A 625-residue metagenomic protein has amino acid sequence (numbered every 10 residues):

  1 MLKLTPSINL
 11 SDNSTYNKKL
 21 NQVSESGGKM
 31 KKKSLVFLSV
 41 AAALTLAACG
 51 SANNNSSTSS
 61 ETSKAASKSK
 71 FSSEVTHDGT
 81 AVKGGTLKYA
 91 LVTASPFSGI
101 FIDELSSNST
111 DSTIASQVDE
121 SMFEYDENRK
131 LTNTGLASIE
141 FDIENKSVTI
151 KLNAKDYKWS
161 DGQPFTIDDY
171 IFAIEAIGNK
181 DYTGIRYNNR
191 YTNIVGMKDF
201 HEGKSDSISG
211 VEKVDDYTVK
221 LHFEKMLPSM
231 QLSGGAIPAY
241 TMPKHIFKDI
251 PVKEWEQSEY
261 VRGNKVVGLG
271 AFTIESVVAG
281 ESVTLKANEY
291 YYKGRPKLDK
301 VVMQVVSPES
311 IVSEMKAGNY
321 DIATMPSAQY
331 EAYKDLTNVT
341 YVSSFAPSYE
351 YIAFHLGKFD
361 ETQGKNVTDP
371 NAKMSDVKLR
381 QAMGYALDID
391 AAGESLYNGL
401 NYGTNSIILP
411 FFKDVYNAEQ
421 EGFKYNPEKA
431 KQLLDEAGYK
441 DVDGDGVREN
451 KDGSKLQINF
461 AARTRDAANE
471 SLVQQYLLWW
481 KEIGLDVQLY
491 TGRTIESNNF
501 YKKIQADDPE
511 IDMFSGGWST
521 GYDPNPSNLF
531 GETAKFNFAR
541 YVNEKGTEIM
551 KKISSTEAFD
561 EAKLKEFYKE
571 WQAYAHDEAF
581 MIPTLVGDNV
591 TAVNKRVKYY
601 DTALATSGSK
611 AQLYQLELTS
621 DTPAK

Functional and structural regions predicted by a protein language model:
K88-I143: N-terminal lobe/hinge region of extracytoplasmic solute-binding protein
Y89, A279, K440-G517, N589: Ligand/substrate-recognition segments at binding pockets and active sites
A137-R186, A372-M374: Aromatic- and charge-enriched surface segment that lines or borders ligand/interaction sites
Y187-D249: Surface-exposed binding/hinge segments that line and control ligand-binding clefts or catalytic entry sites
G235-K293, K300, S310, P427 (+1 more regions): Gly/Pro-rich hinge or "lid" segments in bacterial periplasmic/extracellular proteins
Q257-G263, A287-Y333, D486: Ligand-site clamp/hinge motif
E289, G384-Y416, A468, L472-L477 (+1 more regions): Detector for C-terminal structural segments
K373-L478: Append "and occasionally in soluble cytosolic enzymes with long acidic Gly/Pro-rich linkers
